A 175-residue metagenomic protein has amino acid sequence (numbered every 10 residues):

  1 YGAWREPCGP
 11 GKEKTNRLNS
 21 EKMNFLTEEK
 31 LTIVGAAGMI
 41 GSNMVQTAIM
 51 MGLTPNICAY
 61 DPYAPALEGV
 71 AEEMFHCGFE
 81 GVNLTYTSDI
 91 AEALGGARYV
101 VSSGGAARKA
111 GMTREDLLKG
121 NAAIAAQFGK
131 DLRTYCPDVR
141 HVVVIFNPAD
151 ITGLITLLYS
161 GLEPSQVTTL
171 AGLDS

Functional and structural regions predicted by a protein language model:
E28, L53-A97: Conserved N-terminal Rossmann-fold NAD(P) cofactor-binding segment
A37: Conserved glycine-rich cofactor-binding loop
G41-S42: N-terminal Rossmann-fold NAD(P) dinucleotide-binding loop
F79-V139: Rossmann-like NAD(P)-binding element
G104, V144-S175: Rossmann-fold dinucleotide-binding core
